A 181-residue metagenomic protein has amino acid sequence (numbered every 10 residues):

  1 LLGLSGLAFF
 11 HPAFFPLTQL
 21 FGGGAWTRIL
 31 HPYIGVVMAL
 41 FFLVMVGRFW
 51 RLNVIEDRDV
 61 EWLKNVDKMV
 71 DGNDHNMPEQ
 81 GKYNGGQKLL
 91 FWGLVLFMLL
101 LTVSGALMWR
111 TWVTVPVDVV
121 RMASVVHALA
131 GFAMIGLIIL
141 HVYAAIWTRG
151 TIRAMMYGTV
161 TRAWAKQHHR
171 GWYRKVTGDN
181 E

Functional and structural regions predicted by a protein language model:
L1-E181: Membrane-embedded alpha-helical bundles that constitute the cytochrome b-like, heme-associated redox core of multi-pass
